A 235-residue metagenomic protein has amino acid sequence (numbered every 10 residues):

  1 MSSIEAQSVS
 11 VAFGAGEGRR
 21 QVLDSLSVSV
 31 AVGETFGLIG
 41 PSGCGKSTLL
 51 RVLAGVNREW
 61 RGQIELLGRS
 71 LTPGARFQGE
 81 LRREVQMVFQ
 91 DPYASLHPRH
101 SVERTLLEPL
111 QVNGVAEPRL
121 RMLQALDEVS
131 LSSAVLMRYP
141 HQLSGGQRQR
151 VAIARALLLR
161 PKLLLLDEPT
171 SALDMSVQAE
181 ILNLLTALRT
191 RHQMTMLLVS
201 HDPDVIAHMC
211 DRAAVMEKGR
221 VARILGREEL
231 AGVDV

Functional and structural regions predicted by a protein language model:
G18, S70-Q86, H100, R104 (+2 more regions): ABC ATPase NBD coupling module
I39-P41: The feature captures the beta-strand-to-loop junction immediately N-terminal to the Walker
A54: Helix-to-loop junction immediately C-terminal to a conserved catalytic motif
R119-A134: Conserved ABC ATPase "signature" region
Y139-L143, Q147: Conserved ABC ATPase signature
R160: Conserved catalytic motifs of ABC-family nucleotide-binding domains
